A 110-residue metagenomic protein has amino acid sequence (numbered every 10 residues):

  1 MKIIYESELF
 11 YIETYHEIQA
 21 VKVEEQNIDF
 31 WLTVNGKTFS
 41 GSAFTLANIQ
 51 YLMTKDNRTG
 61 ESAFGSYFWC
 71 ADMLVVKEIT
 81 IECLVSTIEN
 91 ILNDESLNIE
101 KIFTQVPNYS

Functional and structural regions predicted by a protein language model:
M1-I99: Short helix/strand-capping turn motifs
